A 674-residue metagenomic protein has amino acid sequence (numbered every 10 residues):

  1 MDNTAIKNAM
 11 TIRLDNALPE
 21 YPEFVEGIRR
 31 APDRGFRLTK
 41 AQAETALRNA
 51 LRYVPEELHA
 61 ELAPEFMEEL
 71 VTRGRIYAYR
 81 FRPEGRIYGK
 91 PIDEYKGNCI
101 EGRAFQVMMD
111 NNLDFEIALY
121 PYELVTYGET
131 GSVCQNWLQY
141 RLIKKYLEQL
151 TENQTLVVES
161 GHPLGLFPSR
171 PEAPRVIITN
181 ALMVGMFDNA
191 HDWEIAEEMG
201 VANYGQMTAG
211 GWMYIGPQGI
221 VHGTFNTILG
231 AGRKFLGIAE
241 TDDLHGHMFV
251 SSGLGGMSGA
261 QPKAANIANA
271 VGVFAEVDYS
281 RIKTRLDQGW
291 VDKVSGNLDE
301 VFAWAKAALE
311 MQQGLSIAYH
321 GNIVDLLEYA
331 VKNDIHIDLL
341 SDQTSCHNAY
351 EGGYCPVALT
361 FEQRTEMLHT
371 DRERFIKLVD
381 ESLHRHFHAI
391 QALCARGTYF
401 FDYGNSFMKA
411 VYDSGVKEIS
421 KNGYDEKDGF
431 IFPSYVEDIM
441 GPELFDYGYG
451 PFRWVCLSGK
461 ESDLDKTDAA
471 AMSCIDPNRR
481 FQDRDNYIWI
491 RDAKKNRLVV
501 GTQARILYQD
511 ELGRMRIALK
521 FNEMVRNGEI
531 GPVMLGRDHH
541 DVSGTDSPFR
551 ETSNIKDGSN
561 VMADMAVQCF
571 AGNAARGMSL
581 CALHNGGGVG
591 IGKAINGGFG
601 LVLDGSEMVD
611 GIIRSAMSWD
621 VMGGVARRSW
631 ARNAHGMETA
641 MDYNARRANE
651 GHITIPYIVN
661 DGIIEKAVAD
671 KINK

Functional and structural regions predicted by a protein language model:
M1-P217, R372-K520, M524-G536, V542-D546 (+3 more regions): Long, compositionally biased, glycine/small-hydrophobic-enriched stretches that function as flexible linkers, tethers
Q206-L229, R233, E240, H245-M248 (+7 more regions): Catalytic or ion-translocation cores adjacent to nucleophile or general acid/base/metal-coordination motifs in diverse
M248-S251, G314-Y319, F401: Short catalytic-loop micro-motif centered on adjacent basic/acidic residues
N266-A268, V331-H336, V416-S420, V525 (+2 more regions): Short, solvent-exposed amphipathic alpha-helical segments in soluble enzyme and RNA/protein-processing domains
V271, H336, Y399: Residue-level detector of anion-binding/catalytic polar loops
Y279, G321-V324, Q343-N348, G404-A410 (+2 more regions): Glycine-rich beta-alpha junction loops
S316-T344, E351: Active-site/ligand-binding-proximal alpha/beta "capping" segment
D538-Q568: Small-residue-enriched alpha-helical segments and adjacent helix-cap loops that form tight helix-helix packing
